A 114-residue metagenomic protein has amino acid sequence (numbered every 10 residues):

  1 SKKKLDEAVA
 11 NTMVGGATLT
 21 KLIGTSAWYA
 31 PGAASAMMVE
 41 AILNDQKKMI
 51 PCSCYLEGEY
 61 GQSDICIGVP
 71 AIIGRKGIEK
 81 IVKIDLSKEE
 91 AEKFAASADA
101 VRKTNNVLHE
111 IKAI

Functional and structural regions predicted by a protein language model:
S1-I114: C-terminal substrate-binding/catalytic lobe of Rossmann-fold NAD(P)-dependent dehydrogenases
